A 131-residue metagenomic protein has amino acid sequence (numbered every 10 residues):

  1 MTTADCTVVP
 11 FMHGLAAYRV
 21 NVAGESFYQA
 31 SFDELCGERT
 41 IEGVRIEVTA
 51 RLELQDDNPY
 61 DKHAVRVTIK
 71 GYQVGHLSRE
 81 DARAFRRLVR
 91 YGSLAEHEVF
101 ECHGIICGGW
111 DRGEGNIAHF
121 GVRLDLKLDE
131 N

Functional and structural regions predicted by a protein language model:
M1-N131: Conserved active-site motif detector
